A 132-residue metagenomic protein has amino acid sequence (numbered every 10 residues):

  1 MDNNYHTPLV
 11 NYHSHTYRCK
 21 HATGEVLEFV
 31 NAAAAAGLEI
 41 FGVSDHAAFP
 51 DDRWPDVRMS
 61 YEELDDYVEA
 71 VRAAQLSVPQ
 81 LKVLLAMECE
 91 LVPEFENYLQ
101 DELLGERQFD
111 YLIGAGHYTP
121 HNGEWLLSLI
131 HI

Functional and structural regions predicted by a protein language model:
M1-P93, Y98: An N-terminally biased module of ancient metal coordination in phosphate/nucleic-acid-related enzymes
G42-H46, F109-T119: Non-cysteine beta-strand/loop elements that form the S-adenosyl-L-methionine
E94-F109: Short, electropositive alpha-helical surface patch
P120-E124: Short acidic, Gly/Pro-enriched loop/turn segments at secondary-structure junctions
L127: Active-site-adjacent "subsite" loops/lids of carbohydrate-active enzymes
I130-I132: Conserved small/polar residues in nucleotide/adenosyl-binding loops
